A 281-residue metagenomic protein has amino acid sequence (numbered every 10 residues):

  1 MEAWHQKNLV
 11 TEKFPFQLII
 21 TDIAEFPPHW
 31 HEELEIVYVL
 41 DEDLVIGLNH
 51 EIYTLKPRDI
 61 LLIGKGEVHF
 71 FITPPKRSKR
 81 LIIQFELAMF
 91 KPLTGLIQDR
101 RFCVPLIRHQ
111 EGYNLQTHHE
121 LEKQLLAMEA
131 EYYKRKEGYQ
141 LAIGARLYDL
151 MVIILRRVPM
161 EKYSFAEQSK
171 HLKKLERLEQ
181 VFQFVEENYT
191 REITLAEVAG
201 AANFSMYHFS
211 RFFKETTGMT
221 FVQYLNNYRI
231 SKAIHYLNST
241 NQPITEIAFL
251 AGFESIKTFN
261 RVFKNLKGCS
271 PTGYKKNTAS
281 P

Functional and structural regions predicted by a protein language model:
M1-I60, E67, T73-K76, G95-F102 (+3 more regions): Generic protein-terminus/edge-of-domain signal
M1-Q17, K65-Y133, V152, R156-S164: A hydrophobic/aromatic-rich effector-binding and dimerization subdomain of bacterial HTH-type transcriptional regulators
L40, E122-K136, F182, E186-Y189 (+1 more regions): Regular secondary-structure segments
V45, K91, S231, T272: Nucleotide phosphate-binding site architecture
I107-T117, Y132-I143, M151-E187, R191 (+3 more regions): Short, Lys/Arg-enriched, Trp-marked, Pro/Gly-tolerant hinge/linker segments that flank
A127, E176, P281: Conserved nucleotidyltransferase catalytic core and NTase-mimicking acidic/glycine-rich helix/loop elements in nucleic
R156, Q180, F184-N188, E192-I230 (+2 more regions): Basic/polar phosphate-binding segments, predominantly the helix-turn-helix DNA-binding elements of transcriptional
